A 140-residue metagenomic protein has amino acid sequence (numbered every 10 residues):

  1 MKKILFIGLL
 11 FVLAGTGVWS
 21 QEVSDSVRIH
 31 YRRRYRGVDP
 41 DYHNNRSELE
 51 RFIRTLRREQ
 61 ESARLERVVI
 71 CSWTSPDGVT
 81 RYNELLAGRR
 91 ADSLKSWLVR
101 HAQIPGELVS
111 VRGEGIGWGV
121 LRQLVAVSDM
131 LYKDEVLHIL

Functional and structural regions predicted by a protein language model:
M1-S26: Bacterial Sec-dependent N-terminal signal peptides
K3, L85-L86, V125-M130: Short secondary-structure boundary/capping segments
G15, V79-R81, V120-R122: Generic domain-boundary/flexible-linker signal
Q21-H43, S47, R51-R67, R100 (+1 more regions): Periplasmic OmpA/Pal-like peptidoglycan-binding modules at the C-termini of bacterial envelope proteins
G37, P76-D77: Short acidic, S/G/P-rich loop/turn micro-motifs used as interaction or catalytic elements
H43-S47, D77-D92: Soluble non-cytosolic domains of exported or imported proteins
R67-T74: Glycine- and acidic-rich phosphate- and metal-coordinating loops
I70, L85-A102: Cysteine-centered nucleophilic/redox motifs
